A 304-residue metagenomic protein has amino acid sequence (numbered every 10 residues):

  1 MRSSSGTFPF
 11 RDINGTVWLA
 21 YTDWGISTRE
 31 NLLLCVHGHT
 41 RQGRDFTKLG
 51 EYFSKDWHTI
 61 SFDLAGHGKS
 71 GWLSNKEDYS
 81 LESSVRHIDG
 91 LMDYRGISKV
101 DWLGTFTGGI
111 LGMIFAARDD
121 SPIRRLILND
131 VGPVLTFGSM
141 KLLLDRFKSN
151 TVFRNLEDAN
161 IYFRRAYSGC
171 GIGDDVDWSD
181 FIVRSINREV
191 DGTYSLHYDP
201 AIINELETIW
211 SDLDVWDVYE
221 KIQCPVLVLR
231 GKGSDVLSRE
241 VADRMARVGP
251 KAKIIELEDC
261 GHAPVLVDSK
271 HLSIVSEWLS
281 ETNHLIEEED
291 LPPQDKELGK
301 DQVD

Functional and structural regions predicted by a protein language model:
M1-L34, K55-W57, I97-S98, K270 (+1 more regions): Alpha/beta-hydrolase fold catalytic core
I13-N14, S61-L103: Active-site loop/oxyanion-hole signature of alpha/beta-hydrolase fold enzymes
T22-W72, N283: Conserved HGGG/HGGXW glycine-rich cap/lid loop of the alpha/beta-hydrolase fold
S98-F137: Conserved hydrolase catalytic core segment
R154-I209: Conserved alpha/beta-hydrolase catalytic His-Asp/Glu region
N187-R244, E256: Conserved serine/cysteine hydrolase catalytic core
V248-H262: Catalytic histidine neighborhood in serine/cysteine hydrolases with alpha/beta-hydrolase-type architecture
C260-K270: Catalytic histidine-centered segment of alpha/beta-hydrolase-like enzymes
